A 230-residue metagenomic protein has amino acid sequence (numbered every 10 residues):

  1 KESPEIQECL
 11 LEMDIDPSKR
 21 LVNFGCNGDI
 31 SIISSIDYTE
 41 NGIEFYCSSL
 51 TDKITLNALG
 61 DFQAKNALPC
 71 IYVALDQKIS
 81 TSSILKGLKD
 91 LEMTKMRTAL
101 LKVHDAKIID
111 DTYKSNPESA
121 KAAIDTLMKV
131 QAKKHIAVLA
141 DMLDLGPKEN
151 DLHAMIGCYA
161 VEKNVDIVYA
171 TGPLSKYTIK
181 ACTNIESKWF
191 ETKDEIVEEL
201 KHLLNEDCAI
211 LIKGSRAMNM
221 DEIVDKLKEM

Functional and structural regions predicted by a protein language model:
K1-K107, A132-K133, C158-V161, V165-I167 (+1 more regions): Acidic, Mg2+-coordinating active-site environments of NTP-dependent enzymes
C9-M13, K121-A122, N150-D151, K180-T183 (+2 more regions): Short amphipathic alpha-helical segments
P69, N205-K213: Short SAM/SAH-binding signature in class I
T94, T112, N116-I185, S215: Active-site beta-alpha connecting loops in nucleotide-dependent enzymes
K95-R97, A217, D221-I223: ATP-dependent carboxylate/acyl-activation modules
A106-K107, I136-A137, A209: Hydrophobic "anchor" residues on beta-strands that sit immediately upstream of conserved functional sites
S187-I196: Short acidic-hydrophobic, aromatic-tinged amphipathic segments that line or gate anion-handling sites
V197-L204: Short amphipathic alpha-helix with an adjacent loop that forms part of the alpha/beta core around
